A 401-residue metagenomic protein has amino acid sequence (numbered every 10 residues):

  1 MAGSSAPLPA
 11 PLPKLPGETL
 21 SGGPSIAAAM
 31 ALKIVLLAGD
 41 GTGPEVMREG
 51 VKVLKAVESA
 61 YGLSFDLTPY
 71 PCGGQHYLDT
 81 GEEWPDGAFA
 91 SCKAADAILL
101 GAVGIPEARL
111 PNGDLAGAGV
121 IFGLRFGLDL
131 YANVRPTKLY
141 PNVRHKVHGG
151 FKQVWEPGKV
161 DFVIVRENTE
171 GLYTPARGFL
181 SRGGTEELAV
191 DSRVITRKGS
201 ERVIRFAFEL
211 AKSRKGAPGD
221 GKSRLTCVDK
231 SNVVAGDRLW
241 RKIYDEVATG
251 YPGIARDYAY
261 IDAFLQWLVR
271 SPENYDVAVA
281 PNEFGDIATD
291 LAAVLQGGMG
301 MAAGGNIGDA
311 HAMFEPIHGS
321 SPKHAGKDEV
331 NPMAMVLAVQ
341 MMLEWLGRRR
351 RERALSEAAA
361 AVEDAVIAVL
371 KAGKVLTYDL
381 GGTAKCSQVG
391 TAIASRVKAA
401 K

Functional and structural regions predicted by a protein language model:
A29-I34: Extreme N-terminal starter segment of soluble prokaryotic enzymes
V35-K52, A56-E58, G184-A259: Glycine-rich phosphate/diphosphate-binding loop of Rossmann-like nucleotide-binding domains
D40-G43, D96, V165, A207 (+5 more regions): Buried hydrophobic positions in well-ordered alpha/beta secondary-structure cores of metabolic enzymes
A60-D86, L268: N-terminal beta-loop-helix "entrance" segment that forms/cooperates in small-molecule cofactor or anionic ligand
G62-T68, R214-V228, Y251-A259, R349-A361 (+1 more regions): Flexible, glycine/charged-enriched surface loops at secondary-structure junctions
G73, A259-Q266: Short acidic loop-to-helix transition motifs that present clustered carboxylates
Y77-R193, E283-G285: N-terminal glycine-rich phosphate/adenylate-binding segment common to multiple enzyme folds
W267-A372: Glycine-rich phosphate/nucleotide-binding loop
